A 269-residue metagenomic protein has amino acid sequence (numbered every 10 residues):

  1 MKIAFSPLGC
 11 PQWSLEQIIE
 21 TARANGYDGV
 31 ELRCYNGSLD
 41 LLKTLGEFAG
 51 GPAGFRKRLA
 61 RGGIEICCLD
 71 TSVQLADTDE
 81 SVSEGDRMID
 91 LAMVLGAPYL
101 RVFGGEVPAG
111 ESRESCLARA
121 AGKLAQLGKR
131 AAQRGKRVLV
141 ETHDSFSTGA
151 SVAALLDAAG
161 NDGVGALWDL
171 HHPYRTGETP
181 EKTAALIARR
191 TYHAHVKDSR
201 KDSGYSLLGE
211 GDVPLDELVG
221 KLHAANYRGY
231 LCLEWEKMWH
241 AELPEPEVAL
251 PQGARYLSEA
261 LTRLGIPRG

Functional and structural regions predicted by a protein language model:
M1-Q12: Boundary/entry segment of secreted carbohydrate-active catalytic domains
F5, A22, V30, L59 (+7 more regions): Conserved, mostly hydrophobic/aromatic
G9, C34-N36, S72-L75, G104-P108 (+4 more regions): Active-site-proximal loop/turn and secondary-structure-junction residues that shape catalytic pockets, frequently
E16-Q17, R23, P52-G54, R58-E65 (+4 more regions): Active-site acidic/histidine proton-transfer and metal-coordination neighborhood in alpha/beta enzyme cores
Y27-Y35, R101-V102, A188-S199, L233: Non-cysteine beta-strand/loop elements that form the S-adenosyl-L-methionine
E31-R56, V107-E111: Glycine-rich, proline-tolerant flexible connector loops at the mouths of alpha/beta enzymes
L39-G46, G149, A153, H172-R228 (+1 more regions): Gly/Pro-rich active-site loop or hairpin
E245-I266: C-terminal helical cap(s) of enzyme catalytic domains, especially alpha/beta-barrels
